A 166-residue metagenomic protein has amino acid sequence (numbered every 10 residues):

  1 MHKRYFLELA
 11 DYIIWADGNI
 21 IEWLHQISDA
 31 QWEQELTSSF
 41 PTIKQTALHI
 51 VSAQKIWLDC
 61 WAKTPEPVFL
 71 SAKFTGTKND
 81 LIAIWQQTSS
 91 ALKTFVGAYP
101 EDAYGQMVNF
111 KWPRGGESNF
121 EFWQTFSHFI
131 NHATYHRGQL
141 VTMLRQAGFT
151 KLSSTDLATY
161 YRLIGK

Functional and structural regions predicted by a protein language model:
L7-S71, W112-K166: Short, contiguous alpha-helical
T64-Y104: Helix-adjacent hinge/juxtasegments
E101-P113: Carboxylate-rich helix-loop segments that flank metal/cofactor sites and access channels in metalloenzymes
